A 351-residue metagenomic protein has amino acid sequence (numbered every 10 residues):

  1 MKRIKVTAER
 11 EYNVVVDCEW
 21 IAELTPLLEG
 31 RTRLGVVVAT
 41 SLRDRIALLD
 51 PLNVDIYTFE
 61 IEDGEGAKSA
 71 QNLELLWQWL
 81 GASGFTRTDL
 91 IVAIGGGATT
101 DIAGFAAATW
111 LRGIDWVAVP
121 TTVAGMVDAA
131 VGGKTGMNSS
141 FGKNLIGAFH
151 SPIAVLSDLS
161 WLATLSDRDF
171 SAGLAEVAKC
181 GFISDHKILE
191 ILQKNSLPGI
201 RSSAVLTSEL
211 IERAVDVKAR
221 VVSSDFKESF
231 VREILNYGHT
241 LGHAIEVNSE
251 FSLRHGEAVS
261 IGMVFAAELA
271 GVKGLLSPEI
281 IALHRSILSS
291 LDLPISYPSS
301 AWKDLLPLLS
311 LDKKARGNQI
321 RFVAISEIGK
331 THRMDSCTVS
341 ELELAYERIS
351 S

Functional and structural regions predicted by a protein language model:
M1-L90: ATP/NTP phosphate-donor binding region
T7, G84-T86, T109-L111, N138-S139 (+6 more regions): Solvent-exposed alpha-helices and their adjacent loops that cap or buttress functional pockets in soluble metabolic
D17, V36, P120, D158 (+3 more regions): Residue-level signal for inorganic ion chemistry
A82-F85, S151-A154, S160-D167, A175-K187 (+9 more regions): Generic secondary-structure signature for well-ordered alpha-helical cores
A98-F105, M126-V127, A244: Short glycine/serine/threonine-rich phosphate/pyrophosphate-binding segments that cradle anionic phosphate groups
F105-P198: A glycine/threonine-rich phosphate-anchoring loop and its flanking beta-alpha core in nucleotide/phosphate-binding
A175-V177, L275-S351: C-terminal charged capping/lid subdomain of soluble metabolic enzymes
K194-K303: Active-site segments that bind and position negatively charged phosphate/pyrophosphate groups
